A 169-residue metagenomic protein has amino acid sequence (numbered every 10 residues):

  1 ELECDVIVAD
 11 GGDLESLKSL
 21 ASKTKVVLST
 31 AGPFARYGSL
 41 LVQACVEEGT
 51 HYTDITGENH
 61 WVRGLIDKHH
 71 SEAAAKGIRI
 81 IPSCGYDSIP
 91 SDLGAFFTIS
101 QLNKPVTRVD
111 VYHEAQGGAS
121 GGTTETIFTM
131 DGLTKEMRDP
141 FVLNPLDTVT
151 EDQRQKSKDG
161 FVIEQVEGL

Functional and structural regions predicted by a protein language model:
L2-D5, K76-I78: A short helix-to-beta-strand connector/capping loop
I7-Y37: Conserved Rossmann-fold cofactor-binding substructure of NAD(P)-dependent oxidoreductases
L28, Y52-T53, I81: Structural detector of well-ordered beta-strand residues that form the stable sheet scaffold of enzyme domains
P33, V42-V62: ADP-ribose/adenylate-binding Rossmann-like module
L40-Q43, K68: A short acidic, amphipathic alpha-helical/loop segment
T56-I78: Rossmann-fold NAD(P)-binding glycine/threonine-rich loop
E72, K76-Q116: Adenosine-phosphate binding glycine-rich loop
S100-L169: Active-site-lining helix/loop region of Rossmann-like oxidoreductase modules
